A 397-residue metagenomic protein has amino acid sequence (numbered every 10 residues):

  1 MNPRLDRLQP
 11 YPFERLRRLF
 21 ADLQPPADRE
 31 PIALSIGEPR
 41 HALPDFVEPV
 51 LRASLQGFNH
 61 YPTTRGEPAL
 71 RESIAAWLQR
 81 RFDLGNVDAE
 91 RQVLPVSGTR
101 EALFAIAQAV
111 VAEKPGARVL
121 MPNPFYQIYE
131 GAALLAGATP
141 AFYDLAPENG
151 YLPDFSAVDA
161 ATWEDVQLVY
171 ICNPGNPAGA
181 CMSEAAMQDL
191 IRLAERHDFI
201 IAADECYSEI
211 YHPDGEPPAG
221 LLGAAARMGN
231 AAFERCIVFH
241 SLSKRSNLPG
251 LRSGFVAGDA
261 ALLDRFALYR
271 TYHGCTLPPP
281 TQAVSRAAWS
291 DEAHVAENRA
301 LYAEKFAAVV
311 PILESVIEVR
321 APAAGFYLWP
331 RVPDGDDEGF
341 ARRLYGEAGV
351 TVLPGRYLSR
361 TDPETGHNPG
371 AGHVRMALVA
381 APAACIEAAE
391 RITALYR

Functional and structural regions predicted by a protein language model:
N2-E101, A105, A288-W289, R397: N-terminal small-domain helix-loop-helix segment of the aminotransferase-like
L23, A27, A136, R196-H197 (+1 more regions): Helix C-cap/helix->beta junction micro-motif
D28-A33, F239, E318-A323: Short beta-strand
N59-R192, E209-I210, D214-N230: Conserved core of the PLP fold type I
L84-V87, A231, R343-T351, L358-R397: PLP-dependent enzyme catalytic core of the Aspartate aminotransferase-like
A117, R196-I200, F233-E234: A short helix->loop->beta-strand "cap" motif at the edges of active sites that frequently abuts
G223-A303, V310-I312, Y396: Conserved core segment of the aminotransferase class I/II
Q282, R286, L301-V310, V319-V332 (+1 more regions): Conserved glycine-rich beta-strand-loop-beta hairpin in the small C-terminal domain of fold type I
